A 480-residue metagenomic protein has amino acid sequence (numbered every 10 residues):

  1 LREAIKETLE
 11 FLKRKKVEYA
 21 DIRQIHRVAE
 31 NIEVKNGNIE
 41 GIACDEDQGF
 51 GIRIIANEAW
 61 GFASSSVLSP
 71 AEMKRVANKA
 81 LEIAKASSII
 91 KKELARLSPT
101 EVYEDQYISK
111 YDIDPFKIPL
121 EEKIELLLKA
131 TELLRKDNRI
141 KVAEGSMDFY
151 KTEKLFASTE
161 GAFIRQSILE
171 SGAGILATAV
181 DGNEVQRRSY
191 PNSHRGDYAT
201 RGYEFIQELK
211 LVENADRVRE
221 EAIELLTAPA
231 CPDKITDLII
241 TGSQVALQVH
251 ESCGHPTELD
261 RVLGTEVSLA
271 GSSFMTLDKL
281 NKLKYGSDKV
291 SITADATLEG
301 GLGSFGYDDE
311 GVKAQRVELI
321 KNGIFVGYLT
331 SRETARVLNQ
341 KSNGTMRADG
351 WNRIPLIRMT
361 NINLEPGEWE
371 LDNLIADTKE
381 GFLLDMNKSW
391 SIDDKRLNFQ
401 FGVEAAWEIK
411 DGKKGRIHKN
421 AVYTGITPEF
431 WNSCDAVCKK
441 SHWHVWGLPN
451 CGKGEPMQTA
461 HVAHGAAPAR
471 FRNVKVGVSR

Functional and structural regions predicted by a protein language model:
L1-R480: N-terminal small-residue-enriched
